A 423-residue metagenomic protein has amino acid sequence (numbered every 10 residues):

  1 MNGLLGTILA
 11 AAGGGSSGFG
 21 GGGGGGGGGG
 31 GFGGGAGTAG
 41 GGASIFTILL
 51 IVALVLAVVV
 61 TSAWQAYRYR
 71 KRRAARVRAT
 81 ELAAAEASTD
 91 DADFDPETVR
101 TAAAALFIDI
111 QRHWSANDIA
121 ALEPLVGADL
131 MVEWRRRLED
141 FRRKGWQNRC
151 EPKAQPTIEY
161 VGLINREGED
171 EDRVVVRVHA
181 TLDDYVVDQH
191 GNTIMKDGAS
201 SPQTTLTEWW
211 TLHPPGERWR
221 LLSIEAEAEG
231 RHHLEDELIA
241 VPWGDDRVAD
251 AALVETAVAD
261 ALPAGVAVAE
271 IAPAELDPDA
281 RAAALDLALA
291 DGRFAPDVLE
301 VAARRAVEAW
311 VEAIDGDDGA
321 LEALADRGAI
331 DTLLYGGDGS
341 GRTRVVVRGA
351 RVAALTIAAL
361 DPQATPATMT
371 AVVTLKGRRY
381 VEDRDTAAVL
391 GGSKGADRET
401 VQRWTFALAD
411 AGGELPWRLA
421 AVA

Functional and structural regions predicted by a protein language model:
N2-G42, L122: Intrinsically disordered, low-complexity segments
G30-A75: Alpha-helical transmembrane anchor segments and their immediate juxtamembrane flanks, especially terminal single-pass
W64-R68, M131, E139, T181 (+1 more regions): Non-catalytic alpha-helical coupling and interface elements of nucleotide-dependent molecular machines and regulators
R78-A154, A252-L360: Core segments of small alpha/beta cavity-forming domains
W146-N192, G198, S340-G392: Surface-exposed, charged secondary-structure patches
R173-V175, D184-V187, T193-A284, P366-T370 (+1 more regions): Short beta-strand edge/turn micro-motifs at domain boundaries
